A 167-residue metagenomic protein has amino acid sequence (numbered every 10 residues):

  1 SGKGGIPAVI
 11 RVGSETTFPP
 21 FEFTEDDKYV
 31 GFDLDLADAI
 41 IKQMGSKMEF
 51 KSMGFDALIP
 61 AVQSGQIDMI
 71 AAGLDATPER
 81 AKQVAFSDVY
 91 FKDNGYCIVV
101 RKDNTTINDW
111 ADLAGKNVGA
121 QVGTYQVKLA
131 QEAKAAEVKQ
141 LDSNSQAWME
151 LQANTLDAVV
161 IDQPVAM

Functional and structural regions predicted by a protein language model:
G5-L74: Extracytoplasmic small-molecule ligand-binding "clamshell" domains of the periplasmic binding protein/Venus flytrap
T16, L74-D75, K102, V122 (+1 more regions): Short secondary-structure boundary segments
T24, A37-S46, D109-W110, G123-S143: Ligand-binding cleft/hinge of the Venus flytrap
L34, E49-A61, T105, K139-A153 (+1 more regions): Short helix-initiation/N-cap motifs at beta->coil->alpha
G45-K47, Q63-A72, K116-N117, A136 (+1 more regions): Alpha-to-beta junction loops
G73-Q83, L129-E132, D157-M167: A ligand-binding cleft/hinge motif common to bilobed small-molecule-binding domains
V84-C97, A114: Short Pro/Gly-enriched coil loops immediately N-terminal to beta-strands
V100-N117: Flexible hinge/capping segments at coil-to-helix
